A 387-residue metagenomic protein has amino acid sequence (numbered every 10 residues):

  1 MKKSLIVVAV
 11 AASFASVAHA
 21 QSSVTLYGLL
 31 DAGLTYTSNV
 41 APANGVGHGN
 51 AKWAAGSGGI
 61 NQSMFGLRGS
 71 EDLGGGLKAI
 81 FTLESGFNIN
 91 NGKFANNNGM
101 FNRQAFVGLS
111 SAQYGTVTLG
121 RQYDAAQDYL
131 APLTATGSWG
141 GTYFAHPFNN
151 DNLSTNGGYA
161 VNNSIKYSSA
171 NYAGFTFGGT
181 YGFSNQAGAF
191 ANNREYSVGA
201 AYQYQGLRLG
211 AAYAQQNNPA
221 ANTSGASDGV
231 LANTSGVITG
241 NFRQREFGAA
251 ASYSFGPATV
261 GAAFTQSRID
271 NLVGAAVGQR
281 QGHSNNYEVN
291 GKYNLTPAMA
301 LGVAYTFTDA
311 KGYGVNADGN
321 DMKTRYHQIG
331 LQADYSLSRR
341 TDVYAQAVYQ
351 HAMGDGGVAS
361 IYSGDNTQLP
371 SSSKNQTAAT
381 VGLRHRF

Functional and structural regions predicted by a protein language model:
M1-Q21: Gram-negative bacterial Sec-dependent N-terminal signal peptides
A9, G66-R68, F106-L109, K166-S168 (+5 more regions): Outer-membrane beta-barrel architecture
S22-Y36, W53-S184, N192-Y196, A200-A212 (+1 more regions): Outer membrane beta-barrel
L34-P42, F87-K93, A125-Y129, N185-A189 (+5 more regions): Gram-negative outer-membrane beta-barrel proteins
G49-W53, K93, N152, S184 (+5 more regions): Extracellular loop and loop/strand-boundary signature of outer-membrane beta-barrel proteins
G56-I60, N98-G99, N156-Y159, F190-N192 (+4 more regions): Short sequence motifs at beta-strands and strand-loop junctions characteristic of Gram-negative outer-membrane
G199-S336, Y349-Q350: Detector for outer-membrane/organellar transmembrane beta-barrel domains, recognizing the amphipathic beta-strand
L337, S373-F387: Outer-membrane beta-barrel "beta-signal"
